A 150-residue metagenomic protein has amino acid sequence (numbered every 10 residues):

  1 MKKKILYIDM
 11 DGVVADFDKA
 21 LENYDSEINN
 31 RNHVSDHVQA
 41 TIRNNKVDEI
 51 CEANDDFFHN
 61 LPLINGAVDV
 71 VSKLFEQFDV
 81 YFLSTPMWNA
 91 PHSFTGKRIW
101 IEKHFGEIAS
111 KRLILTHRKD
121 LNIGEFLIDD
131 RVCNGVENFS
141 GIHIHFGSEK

Functional and structural regions predicted by a protein language model:
M1-C51: Active-site neighborhood of HAD-like aspartate-dependent phosphohydrolases
M1-K3, Q77, S110, I123-G124 (+1 more regions): A general structural motif
K2-L6, K111, I142-K150: Charged phosphate-binding loop/patch that engages nucleotide di/tri-phosphates or the phosphate backbone of nucleic
H33-S35, E52-A53, L63-V70: Alpha-helical scaffolding within the catalytic cores of extracellular/periplasmic polymer-degrading hydrolases
F58, P62, A67-K97, I101: Substrate-recognition element of Asp-dependent hydrolases with the DxDx(T/V) motif
D79-Y81, F126, I144: A structural signal for isolated positions on well-ordered beta-strands in alpha/beta enzyme cores
L83-I128, V132-V136: Substrate-recognition "cap/lid" segment bordering the active-site pocket of phosphatases
I128-K150: Acidic, Mg2+-coordinating phosphoryl-transfer loop and its flanking beta/alpha structural elements, shared across
